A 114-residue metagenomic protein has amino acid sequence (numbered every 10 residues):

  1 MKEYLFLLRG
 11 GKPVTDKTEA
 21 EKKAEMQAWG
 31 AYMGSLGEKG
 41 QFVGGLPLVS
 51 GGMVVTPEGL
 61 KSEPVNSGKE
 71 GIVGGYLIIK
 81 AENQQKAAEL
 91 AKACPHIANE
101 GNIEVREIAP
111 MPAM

Functional and structural regions predicted by a protein language model:
M1-M114: Conserved, structured core segments of small domains
